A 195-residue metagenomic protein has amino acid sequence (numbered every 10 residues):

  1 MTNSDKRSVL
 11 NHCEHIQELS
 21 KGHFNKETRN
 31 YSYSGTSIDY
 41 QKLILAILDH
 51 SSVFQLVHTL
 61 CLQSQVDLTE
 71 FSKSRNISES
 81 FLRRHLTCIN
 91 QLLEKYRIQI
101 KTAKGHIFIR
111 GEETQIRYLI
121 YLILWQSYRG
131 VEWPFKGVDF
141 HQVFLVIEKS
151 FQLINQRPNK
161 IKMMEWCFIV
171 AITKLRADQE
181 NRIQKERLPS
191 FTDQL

Functional and structural regions predicted by a protein language model:
M1-L195: A cross-family "folded-core" feature that marks the main globular domain of proteins
